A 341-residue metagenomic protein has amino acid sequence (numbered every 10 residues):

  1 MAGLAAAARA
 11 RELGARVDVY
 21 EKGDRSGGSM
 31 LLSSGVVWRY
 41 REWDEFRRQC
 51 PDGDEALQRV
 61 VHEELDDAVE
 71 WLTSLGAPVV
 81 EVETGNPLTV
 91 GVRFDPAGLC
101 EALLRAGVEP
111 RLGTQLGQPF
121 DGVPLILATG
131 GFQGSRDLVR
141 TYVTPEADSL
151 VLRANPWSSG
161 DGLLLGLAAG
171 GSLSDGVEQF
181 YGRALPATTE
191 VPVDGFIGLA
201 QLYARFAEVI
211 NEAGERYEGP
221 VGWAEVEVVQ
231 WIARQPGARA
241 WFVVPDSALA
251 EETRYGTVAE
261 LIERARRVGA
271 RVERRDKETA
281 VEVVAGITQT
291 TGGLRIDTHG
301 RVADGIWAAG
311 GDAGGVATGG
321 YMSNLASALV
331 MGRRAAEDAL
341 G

Functional and structural regions predicted by a protein language model:
M1-V19, A336, L340: N-terminal Rossmann-like FAD-binding beta1-loop-alpha1 element of flavoenzymes
K22-E109, A207-G222, S247: Conserved N-terminal/central alpha/beta ligand/cofactor-binding core
G91-Q118, G122-V123, L163-A169: Helical element adjacent to the flavin cofactor pocket in flavoenzyme catalytic cores
G122, L127-T129, E212, A308-D312: Short, well-ordered coil/turn residues at beta-beta hairpins and beta-strand->alpha-helix junctions within
V123-L185, L325, M331-R334: Glycine-rich loop(s) and the adjacent beta-strand/alpha-helix scaffold that form part
L163-L165, A169-R274: An anion/pyrophosphate-binding glycine-rich loop and adjacent beta-alpha core in soluble alpha-beta enzymes
G269-G319: A glycine-rich dinucleotide-binding beta-alpha-beta segment and adjacent secondary-structure elements that constitute
D304-G341: Catalytic phosphate/nucleotide-handling subdomain of diverse soluble enzymes
